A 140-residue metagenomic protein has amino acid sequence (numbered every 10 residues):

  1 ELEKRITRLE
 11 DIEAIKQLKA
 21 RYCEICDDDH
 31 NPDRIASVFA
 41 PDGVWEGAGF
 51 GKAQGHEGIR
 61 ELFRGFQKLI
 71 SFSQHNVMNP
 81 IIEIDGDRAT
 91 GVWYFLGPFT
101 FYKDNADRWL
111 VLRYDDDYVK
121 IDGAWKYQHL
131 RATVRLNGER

Functional and structural regions predicted by a protein language model:
E1-E3, Q67-R140: A beta-strand edge to alpha-helix "cap/lid" segment located at domain peripheries
E1-I25, P32-D33, S37: Short, low-complexity N-terminal intrinsically disordered segments enriched in polar/charged residues
E13-K16, E57, Q128: Short alpha-helical segments used as structural interaction elements across diverse proteins
Q17, Q54, R113: Short, well-structured alpha-helical interface segments that form or flank functional binding sites
D29, D33, S37, A106-V111: Glycine-rich, flexible loop segments associated with nucleotide phosphate handling
N31-L96: A solvent-exposed, acidic/Ser-Thr-rich amphipathic alpha-helical stretch
